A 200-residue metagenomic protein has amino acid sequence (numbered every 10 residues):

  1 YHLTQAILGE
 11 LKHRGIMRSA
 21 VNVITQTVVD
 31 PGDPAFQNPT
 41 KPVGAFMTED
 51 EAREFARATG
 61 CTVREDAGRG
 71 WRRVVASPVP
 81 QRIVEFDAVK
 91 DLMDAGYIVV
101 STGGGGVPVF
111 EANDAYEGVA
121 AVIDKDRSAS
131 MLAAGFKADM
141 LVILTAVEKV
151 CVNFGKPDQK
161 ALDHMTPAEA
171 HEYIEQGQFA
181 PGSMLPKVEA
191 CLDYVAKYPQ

Functional and structural regions predicted by a protein language model:
Y1-M17, A76-G135, T145, A161-Q200: Polyanion-binding loop/helix "lid" in catalytic or ligand-binding cores
Y1-V99: Ligand-binding beta-strand-loop-alpha-helix segment within the catalytic cores of soluble metabolic enzymes
H13, P31-N38, E111-D114, V152-P157: Short acidic, glycine/serine/threonine-rich loops at helix termini
I24-P31, G104-V107, V147-K149: Glycine-rich beta-alpha junction loops
T40-M47, P157-M165: Short, exposed beta-strand "edge-strand" segments with a Pro/Gly-rich flavor and a Y/T-containing core
G60-E65, G103-G105, I143, G155-K156 (+1 more regions): Short, flexible segments with low predicted structural confidence
L132-K156: Acidic, metal-binding active-site segment of PIN/NYN-like and related structure-specific nucleases
